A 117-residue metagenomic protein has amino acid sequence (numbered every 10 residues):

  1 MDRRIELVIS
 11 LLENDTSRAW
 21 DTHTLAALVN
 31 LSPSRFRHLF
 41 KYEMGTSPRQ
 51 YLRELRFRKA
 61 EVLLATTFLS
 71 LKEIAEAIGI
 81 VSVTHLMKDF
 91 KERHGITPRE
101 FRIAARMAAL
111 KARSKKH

Functional and structural regions predicted by a protein language model:
M1-E6, N14-S17, R106-H117: Inter-domain helical "communication" segments and dimerization helices that couple sensory or membrane-embedded modules
M1-V8, M44, R53-R56: N-terminal positioning helix adjacent to the helix-turn-helix/winged-helix DNA-binding module
L7-D21, F40, M44, E61-S70 (+2 more regions): Basic, amphipathic alpha-helical hairpins
A19-L55, A75-E100, A104: Basic/polar phosphate-binding segments, predominantly the helix-turn-helix DNA-binding elements of transcriptional
L52-V62, E100-K115: Short, basic, alpha-helical segments at the C-terminal edge of helix-turn-helix-like DNA-binding modules
